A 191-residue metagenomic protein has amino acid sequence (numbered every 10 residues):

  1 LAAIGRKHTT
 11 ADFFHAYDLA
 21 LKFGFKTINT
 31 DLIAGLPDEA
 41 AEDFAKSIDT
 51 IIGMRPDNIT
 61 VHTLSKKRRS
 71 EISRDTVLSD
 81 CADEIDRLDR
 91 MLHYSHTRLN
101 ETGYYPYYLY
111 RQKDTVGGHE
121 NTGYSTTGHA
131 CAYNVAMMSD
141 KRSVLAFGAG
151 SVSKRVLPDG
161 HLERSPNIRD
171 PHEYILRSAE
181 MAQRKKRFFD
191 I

Functional and structural regions predicted by a protein language model:
L1-S95: Conserved non-cysteine loop/helix-boundary elements of the Radical SAM core domain that shape
L19-A20, A45, Y108-G118, P158-L162: A broadly tuned preference for mixed-charge, low-complexity surface segments
L36-D38, K67-R69, T115-H119, S153-R155: Flexible loop/turn segments at secondary-structure boundaries
L64, Q112, G150: Histidine- and/or cysteine-centered catalytic micro-motif in compact active-site loops
R69-F147: A C-terminal junction/extension of Radical SAM enzymes
G123-I191: Radical SAM enzyme core and accessory elements
